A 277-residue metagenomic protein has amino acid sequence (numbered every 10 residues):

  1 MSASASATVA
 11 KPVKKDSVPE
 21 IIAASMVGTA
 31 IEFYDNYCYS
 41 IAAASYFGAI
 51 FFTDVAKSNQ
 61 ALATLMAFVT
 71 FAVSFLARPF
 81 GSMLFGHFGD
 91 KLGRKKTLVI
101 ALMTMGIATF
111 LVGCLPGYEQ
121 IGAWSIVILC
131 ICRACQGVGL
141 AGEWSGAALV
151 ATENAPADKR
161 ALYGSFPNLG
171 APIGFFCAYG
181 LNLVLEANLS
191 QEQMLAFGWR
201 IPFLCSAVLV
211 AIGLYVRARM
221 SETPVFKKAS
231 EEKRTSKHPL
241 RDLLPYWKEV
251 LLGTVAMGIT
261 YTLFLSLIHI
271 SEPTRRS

Functional and structural regions predicted by a protein language model:
S2-Y39: Cytosolic juxtamembrane N-terminal segment immediately preceding the first transmembrane helix of multi-pass
A44-R78: Extracellular/periplasmic helix-loop-helix junction of adjacent transmembrane segments in MFS-like secondary
M103-I121: C-terminal ends and interior cores of transmembrane alpha-helices in multi-pass membrane transporters/permeases
G122-L140: Hydrophobic core of transmembrane alpha-helices in multi-pass small-molecule transporters, especially MFS/SLC-type
L162-L183: Glycine-rich segments within core transmembrane alpha-helices of 12-TM secondary carriers
A218-H238: Flexible cytoplasmic inter-helical loops of multi-pass small-molecule transporters
I268-H269, P273-S277: Single conserved hydrophobic/aromatic residue that forms the stacking wall/gate of nucleotide- or nucleobase-binding
